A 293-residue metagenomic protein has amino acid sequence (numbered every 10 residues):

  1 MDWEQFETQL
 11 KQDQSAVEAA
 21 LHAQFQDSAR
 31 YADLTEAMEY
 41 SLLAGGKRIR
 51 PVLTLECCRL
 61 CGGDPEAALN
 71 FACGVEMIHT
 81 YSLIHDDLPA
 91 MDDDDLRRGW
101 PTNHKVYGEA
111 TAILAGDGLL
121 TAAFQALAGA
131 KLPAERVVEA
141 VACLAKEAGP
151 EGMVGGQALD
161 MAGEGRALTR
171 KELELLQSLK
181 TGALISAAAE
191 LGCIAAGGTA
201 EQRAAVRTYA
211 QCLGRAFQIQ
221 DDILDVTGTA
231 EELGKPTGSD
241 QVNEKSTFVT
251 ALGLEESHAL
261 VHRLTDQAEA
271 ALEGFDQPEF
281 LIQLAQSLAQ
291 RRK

Functional and structural regions predicted by a protein language model:
M1-F25: N-terminal amphipathic/basic leader segments beginning at the initiator methionine
F25, A29-A270, Q277-A289: Mg2+-dependent prenyl diphosphate-binding active-site environment of isoprenoid biosynthetic enzymes
